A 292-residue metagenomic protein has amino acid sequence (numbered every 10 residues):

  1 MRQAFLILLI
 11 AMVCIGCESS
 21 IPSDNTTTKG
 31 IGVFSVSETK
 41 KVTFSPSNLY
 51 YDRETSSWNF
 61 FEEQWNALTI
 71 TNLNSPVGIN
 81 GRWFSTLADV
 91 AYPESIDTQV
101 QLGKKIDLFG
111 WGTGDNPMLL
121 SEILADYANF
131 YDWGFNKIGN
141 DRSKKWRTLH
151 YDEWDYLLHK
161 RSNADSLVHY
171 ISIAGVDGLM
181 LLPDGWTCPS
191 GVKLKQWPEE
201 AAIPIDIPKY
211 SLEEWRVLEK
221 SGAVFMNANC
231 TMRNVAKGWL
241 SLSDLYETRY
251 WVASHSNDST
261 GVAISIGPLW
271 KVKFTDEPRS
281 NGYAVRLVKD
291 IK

Functional and structural regions predicted by a protein language model:
R2-L8: Sec-dependent signal peptide recognition, specifically the positively charged N-region followed immediately by
A4, S23-D24: Low-complexity intrinsically disordered segments
L9-I10, T275: Exposed boundary/loop context
V13-G16: C-terminal motif of bacterial Sec signal peptides marking the signal peptidase cleavage site
E18-S20: Bacterial signal peptide processing site
D24-K292: Conserved positions within compact, well-structured domain cores
